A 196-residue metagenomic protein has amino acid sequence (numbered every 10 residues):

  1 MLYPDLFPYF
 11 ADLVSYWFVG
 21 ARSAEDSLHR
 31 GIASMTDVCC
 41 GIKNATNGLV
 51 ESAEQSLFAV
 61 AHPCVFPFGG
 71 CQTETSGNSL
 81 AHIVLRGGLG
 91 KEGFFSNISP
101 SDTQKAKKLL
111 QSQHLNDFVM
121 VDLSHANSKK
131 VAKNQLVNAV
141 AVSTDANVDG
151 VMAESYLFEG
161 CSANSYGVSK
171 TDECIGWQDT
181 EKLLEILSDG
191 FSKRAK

Functional and structural regions predicted by a protein language model:
M1-T103, H125-A126, K130-A141, D145-G150 (+4 more regions): Active-site-facing alpha/beta catalytic cores
A106-S112: Redox- and metal-dependent alpha/beta enzyme cores, enriched for Fe-S-associated oxidoreductases and cofactor-handling
S112-H114, A146: Short helix-capping segments at alpha-helix termini
L115-M120: Short beta-strand/loop segments at the ligand-binding rim of alpha/beta enzyme cores
V121, G176: Conserved, mostly hydrophobic/aromatic
K170-E173, D179: Acidic, glycine-rich A-domain
W177-G190, R194: PLP-dependent enzyme catalytic core of the Aspartate aminotransferase-like
